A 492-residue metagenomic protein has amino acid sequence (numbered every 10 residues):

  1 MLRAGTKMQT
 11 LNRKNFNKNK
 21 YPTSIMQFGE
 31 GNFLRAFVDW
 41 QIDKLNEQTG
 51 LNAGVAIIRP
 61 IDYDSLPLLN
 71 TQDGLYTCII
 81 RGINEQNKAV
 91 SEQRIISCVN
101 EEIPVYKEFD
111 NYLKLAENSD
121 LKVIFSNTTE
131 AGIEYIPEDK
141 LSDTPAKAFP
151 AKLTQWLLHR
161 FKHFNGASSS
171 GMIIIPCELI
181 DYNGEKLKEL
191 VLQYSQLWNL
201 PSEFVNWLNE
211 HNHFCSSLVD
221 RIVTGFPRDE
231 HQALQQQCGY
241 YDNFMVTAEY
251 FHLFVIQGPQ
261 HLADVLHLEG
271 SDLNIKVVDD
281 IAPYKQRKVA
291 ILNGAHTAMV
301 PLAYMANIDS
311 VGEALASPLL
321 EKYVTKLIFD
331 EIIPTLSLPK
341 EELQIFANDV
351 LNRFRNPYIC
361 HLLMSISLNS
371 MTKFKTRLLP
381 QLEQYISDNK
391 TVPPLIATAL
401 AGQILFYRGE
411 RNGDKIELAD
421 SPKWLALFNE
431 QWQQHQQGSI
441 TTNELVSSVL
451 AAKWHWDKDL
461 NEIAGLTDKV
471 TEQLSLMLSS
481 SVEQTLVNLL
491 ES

Functional and structural regions predicted by a protein language model:
L2-S492: Substrate/ligand-engaging "lid" and interaction regions
